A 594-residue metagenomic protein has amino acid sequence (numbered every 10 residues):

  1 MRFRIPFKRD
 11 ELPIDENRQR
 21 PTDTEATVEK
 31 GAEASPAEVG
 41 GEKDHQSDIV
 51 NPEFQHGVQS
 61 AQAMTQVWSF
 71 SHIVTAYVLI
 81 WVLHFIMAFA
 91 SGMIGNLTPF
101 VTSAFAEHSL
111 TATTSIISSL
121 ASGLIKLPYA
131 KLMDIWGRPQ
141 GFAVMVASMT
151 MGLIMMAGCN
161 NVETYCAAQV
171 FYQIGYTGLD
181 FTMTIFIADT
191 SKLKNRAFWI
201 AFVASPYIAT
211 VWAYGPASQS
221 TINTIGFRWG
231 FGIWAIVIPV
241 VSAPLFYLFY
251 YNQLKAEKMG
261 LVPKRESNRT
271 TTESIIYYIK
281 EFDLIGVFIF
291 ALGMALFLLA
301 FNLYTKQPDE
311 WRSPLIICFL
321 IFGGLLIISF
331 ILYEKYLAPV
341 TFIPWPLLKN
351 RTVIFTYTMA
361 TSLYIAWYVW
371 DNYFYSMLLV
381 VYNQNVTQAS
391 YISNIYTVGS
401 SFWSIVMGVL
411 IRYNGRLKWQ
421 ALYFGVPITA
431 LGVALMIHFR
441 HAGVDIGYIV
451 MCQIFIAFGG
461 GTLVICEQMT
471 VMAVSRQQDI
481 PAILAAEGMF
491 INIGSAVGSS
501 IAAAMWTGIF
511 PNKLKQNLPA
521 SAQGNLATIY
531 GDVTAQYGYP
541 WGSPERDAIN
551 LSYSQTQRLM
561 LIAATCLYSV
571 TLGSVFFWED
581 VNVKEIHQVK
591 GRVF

Functional and structural regions predicted by a protein language model:
M1-I94, S103: Cytosolic juxtamembrane N-terminal segment immediately preceding the first transmembrane helix of multi-pass
R2-K43, T534-F594: Transmembrane-helix exit segments and adjacent C-terminal regions of multi-pass membrane proteins
L79-V82, F89, I94-L97, A106 (+3 more regions): Transmembrane core module of solute transporters
S122-R138, I222, W403-Q420: Helix-to-loop junctions at the C-terminal end of transmembrane segments in multipass secondary transporters
P128-I285: Helix-loop-helix hairpins in multi-pass membrane proteins, especially solute transporters
G158-Q169, H438-Q453, G508-K515: Helix-loop junctions at membrane interfaces in 12-TM secondary transporters
T210-I222, Y448-T528: Small-residue-rich alpha-helical segments with characteristic i,i+4
R228-Y357: Hydrophobic transmembrane-helix bundles of small-molecule transporters
